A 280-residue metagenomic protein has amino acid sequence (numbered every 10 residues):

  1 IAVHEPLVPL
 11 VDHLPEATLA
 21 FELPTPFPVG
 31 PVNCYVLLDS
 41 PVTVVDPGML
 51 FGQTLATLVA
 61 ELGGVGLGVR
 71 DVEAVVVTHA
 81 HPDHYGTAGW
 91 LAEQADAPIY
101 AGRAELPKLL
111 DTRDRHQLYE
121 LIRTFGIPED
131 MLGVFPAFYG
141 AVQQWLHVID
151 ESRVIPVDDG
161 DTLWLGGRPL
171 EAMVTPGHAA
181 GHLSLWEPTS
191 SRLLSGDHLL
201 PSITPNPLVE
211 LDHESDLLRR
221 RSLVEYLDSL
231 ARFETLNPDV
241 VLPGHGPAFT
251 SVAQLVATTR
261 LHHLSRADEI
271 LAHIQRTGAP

Functional and structural regions predicted by a protein language model:
P9-V65, D71, L185-P201: Conserved beta-strand hairpin/beta-sheet module of binuclear metal-dependent hydrolase folds, prominently
L14, Q94-A95, N237: Short, structured coil segments at secondary-structure junctions
L14-E22, A141-L146, G166-R168: Short Pro/Gly-enriched beta-strand edge/turn motifs at strand-loop
A17-L19, L58, R153, D159-D161 (+2 more regions): Short beta-strand or tight-loop elements that sit immediately N-terminal to catalytic metal-binding acidic residues
G30, Q53-L55, G63-W164, S191 (+2 more regions): Active-site HxH/HxHxD metal-binding segment of metal-dependent hydrolases
T43, M49-F51, Q143-V154, P169-A267: Metallo-beta-lactamase
A272-P280: Short capping segments at the starts of secondary-structure elements
